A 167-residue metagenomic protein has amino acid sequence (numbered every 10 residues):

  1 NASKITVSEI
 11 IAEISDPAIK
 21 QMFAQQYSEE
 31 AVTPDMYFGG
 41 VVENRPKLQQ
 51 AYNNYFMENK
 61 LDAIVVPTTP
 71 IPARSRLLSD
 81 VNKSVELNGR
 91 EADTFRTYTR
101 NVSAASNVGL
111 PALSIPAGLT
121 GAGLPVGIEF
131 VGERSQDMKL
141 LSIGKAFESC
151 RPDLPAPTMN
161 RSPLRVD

Functional and structural regions predicted by a protein language model:
N1-N53, P67-I71, R76, P116-A117 (+1 more regions): Short helix-loop capping/hinge segments that flank enzyme active sites or metal/cofactor-binding pockets
M36-F38, V85-N88, E129: A short, structure-level motif marking secondary-structure boundaries and short turns
V41-V42, R90-E91, E133: A generic secondary-structure micro-motif detector that highlights 1-2 residue hydrophobic/ambivalent hotspots embedded
Q50-Y55, R100-V102: Generic recognition of flexible, low-complexity loop/linker segments
N59: Active-site charged/polar residues at nucleotide-handling catalytic sites that mediate phosphoryl, nucleotidyl
D62: Conserved acidic residues
R74-T99: Short, surface-exposed loop/helix-turn segments at secondary-structure junctions that function as lids/hinges flanking
T94, N101, S106-D167: Structural helix-boundary/capping segments
